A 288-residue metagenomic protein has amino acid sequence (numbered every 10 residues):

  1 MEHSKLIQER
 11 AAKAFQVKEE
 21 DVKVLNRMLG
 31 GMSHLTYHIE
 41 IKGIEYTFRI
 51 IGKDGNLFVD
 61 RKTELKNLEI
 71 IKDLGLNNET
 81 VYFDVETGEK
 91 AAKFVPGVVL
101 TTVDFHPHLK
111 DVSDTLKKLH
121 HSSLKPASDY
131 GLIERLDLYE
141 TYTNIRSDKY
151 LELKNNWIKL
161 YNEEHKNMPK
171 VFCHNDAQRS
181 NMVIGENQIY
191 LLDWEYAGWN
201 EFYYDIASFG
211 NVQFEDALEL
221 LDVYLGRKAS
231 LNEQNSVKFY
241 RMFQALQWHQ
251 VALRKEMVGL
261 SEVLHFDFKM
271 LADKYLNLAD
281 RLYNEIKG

Functional and structural regions predicted by a protein language model:
H3-E19, S122-N175, S180, G185 (+3 more regions): An alpha-helical support segment within catalytic cores of ATP-dependent transferases
E19-N26: Conserved N-terminal boundary motif of the eukaryotic protein kinase catalytic domain
N26-G131: ATP-binding pocket architecture of kinase catalytic cores
H34-E40, T47-F48, K159-Y204: Active-site acidic catalytic loop and adjacent metal/ATP-binding pocket of ATP-dependent phosphoryl transfer enzymes
K53, G97, I189, A197-W199 (+1 more regions): Activation segment
E64-L65, H108, I189-Y190, A207-F209: Glycine-rich, phosphate-binding/catalytic loops in enzymes
Y203-N232, M242-S261, D273-L278: Active-site activation/catalytic loop segments of kinase-like enzymes and analogous catalytic loops in related
K269-G288: Amphipathic, Lys/Arg-enriched alpha-helical patches that create a basic surface for binding polyanionic ligands
